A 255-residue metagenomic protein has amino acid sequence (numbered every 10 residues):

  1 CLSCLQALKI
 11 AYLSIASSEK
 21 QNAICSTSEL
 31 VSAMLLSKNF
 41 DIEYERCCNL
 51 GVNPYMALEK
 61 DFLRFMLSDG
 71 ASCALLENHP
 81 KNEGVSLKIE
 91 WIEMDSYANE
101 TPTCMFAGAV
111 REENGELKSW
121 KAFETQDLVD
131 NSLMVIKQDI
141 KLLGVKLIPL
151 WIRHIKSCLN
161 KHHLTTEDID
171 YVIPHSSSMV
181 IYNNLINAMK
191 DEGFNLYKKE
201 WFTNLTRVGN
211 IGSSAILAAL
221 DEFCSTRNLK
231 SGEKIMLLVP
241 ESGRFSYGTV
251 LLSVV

Functional and structural regions predicted by a protein language model:
C1-E19, I140-L159, T166, D170-V255: Claisen-condensing/thiolase-fold acyl-transfer catalytic domains that form or cleave C-C bonds in fatty acid
L8, Y12-L13, C47-L50, K60: Histidine/cysteine- and/or acidic
A16-D41, Y97-F106, M179: Acyl-CoA/ACP chain-elongation machinery
A23-E29, L76, L237-P240: Short beta-strand segments
S32-L58: Short, flexible helix-coil linker/hinge segments at the edges of structured domains or between repeats
N39-E43, F123, I186-K190: Short, flexible, mixed-charge acidic loops at enzyme active sites
N53-K146, P240, V250-V255: Condensing-enzyme catalytic core mediating Claisen C-C bond formation in acyl metabolism
